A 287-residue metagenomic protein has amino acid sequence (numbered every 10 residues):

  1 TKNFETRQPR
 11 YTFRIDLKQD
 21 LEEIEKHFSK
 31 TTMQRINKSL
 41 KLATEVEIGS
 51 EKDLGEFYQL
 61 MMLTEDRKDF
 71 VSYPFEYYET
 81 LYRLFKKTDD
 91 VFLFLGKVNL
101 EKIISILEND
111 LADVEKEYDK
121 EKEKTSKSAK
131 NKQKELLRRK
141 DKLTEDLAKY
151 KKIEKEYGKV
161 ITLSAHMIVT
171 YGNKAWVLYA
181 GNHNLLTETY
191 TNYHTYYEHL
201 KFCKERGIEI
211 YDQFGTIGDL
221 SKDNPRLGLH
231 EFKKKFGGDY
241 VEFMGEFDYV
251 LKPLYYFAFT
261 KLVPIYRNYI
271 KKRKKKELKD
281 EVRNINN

Functional and structural regions predicted by a protein language model:
T1-E22, R206-N287: Active-site/acyl-donor-binding loops of N-acyltransferases
T1-T187, N284-N286: A conserved beta-strand-loop-helix scaffold within acyl/acetyltransferase catalytic domains
E56, Y77-T80, H194-E198, G228: Alpha-helical elements of Rossmann-like donor-binding domains used by nucleotide-donor carbohydrate transfer enzymes
L163, G172, Y190, I208-I210 (+1 more regions): Active-site lining segments that contact anionic ligands and/or coordinate catalytic metals
V169, L200-E205: Glycoside hydrolase catalytic-domain groove-lining segments
G181-Y190, I217-N224: Short, contiguous acidic/charged loop-to-helix segments that flank catalytic cores in large enzymes
T187-K201: Conserved acetyl-CoA-binding loop-helix of GNAT-fold acetyltransferases
